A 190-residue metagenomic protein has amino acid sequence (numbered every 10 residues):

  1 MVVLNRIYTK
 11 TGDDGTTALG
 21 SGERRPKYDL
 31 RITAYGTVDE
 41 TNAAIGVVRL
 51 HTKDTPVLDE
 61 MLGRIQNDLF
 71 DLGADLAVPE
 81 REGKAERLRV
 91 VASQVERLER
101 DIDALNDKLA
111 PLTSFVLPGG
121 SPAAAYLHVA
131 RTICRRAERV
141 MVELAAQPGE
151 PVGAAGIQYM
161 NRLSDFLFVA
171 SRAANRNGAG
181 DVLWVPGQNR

Functional and structural regions predicted by a protein language model:
M1-R190: Phosphate/pyrophosphate-binding loop motifs in nucleotide- or prenyl diphosphate-using proteins
